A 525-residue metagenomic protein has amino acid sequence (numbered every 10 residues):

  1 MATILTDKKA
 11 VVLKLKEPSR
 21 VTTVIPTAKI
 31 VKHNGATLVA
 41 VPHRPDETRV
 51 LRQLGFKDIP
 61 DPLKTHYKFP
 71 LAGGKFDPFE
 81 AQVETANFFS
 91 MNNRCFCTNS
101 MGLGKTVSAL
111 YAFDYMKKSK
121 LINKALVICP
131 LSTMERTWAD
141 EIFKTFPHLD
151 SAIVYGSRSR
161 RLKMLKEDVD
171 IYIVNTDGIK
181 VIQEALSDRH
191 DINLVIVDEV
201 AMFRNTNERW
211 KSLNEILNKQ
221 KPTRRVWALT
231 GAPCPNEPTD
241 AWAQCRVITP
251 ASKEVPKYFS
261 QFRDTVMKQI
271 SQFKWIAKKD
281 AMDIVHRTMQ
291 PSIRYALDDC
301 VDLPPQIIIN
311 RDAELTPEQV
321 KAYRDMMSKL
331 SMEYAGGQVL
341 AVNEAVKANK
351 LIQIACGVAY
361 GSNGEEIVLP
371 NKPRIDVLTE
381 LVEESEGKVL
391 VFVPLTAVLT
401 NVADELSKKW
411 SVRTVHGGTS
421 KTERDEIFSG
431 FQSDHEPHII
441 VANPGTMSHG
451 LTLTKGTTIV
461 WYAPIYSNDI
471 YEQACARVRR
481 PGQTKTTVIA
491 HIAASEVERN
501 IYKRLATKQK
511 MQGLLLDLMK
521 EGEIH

Functional and structural regions predicted by a protein language model:
P62-T98: Conserved pre-motif I regulatory segment
N92-A112: Walker A/P-loop
T106-S108, L121-K144, P235-D240, P394-T396: Conserved Walker A/P-loop ATP-binding site and its immediately adjacent core in helicase/helicase-like ATPase domains
S108, F113-L121, L126-C129, L303-M327 (+2 more regions): Conserved Helicase C-terminal RecA-like lobe
I122-K124, S151, E167, L194 (+2 more regions): Conserved P-loop NTPase motor "coupling/switch" region that bridges the ATPase
T133-S157, I248-A251: Conserved helix-turn-beta segment of the N-terminal RecA-like "Helicase ATP-binding" lobe in SF1/SF2 helicases
K180-A185, N236-P238, V398-A403, R424-F428 (+1 more regions): SF2 helicase motor core recognition
Y466-H525: A conserved SF2-helicase RecA2
